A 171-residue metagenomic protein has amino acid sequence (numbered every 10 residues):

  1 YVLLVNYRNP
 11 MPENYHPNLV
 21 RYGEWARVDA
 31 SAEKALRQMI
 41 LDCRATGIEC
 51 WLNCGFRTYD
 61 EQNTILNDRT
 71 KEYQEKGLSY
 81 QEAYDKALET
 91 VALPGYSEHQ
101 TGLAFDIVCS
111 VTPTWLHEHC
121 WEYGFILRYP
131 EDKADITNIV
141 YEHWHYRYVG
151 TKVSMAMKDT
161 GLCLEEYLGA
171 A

Functional and structural regions predicted by a protein language model:
Y1-A171: Extracytoplasmic cell-surface/polysaccharide-interacting catalytic and binding patches
